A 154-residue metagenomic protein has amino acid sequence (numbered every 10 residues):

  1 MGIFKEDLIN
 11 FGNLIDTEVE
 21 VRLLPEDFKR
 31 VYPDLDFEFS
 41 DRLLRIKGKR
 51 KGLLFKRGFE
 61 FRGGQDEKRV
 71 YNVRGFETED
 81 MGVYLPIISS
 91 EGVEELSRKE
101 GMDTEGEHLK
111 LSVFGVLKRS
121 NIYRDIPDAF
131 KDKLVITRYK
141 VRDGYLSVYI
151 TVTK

Functional and structural regions predicted by a protein language model:
M1-K154: Extracellular/lumenal and peripheral-membrane lipid-interaction modules
